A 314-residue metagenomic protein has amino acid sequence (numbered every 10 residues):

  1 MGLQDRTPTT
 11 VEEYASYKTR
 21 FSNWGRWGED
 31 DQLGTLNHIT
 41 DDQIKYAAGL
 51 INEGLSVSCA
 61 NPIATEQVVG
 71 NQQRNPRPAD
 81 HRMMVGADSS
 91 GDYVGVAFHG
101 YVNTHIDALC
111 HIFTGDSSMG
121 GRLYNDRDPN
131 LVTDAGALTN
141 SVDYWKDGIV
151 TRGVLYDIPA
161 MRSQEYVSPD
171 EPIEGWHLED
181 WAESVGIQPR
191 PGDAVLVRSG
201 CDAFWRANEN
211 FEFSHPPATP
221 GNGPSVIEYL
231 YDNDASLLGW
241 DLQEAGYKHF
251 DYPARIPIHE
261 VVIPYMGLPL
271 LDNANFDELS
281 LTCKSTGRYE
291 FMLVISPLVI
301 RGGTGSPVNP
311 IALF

Functional and structural regions predicted by a protein language model:
M1-F314: Active-/binding-site microenvironments in catalytic and ligand-binding cores
